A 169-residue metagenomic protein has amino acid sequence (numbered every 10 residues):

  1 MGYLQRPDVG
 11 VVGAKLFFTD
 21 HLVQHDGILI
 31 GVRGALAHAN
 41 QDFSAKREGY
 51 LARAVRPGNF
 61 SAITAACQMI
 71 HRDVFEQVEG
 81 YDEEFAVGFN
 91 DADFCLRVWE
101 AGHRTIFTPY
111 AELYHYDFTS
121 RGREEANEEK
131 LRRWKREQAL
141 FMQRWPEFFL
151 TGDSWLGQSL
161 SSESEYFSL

Functional and structural regions predicted by a protein language model:
M1, A54-E79, E84-Y114: A short, conserved alpha-helix in the catalytic core of glycosyltransferases
M1-L36, R104: Conserved donor NDP-sugar-binding/catalytic core segment of glycosyltransferases
R6, V78, W145: Acidic-histidine catalytic/liganding microenvironments
D8-V11, E83, F149: Secondary-structure boundary/capping signal
F17-D20, L96-L169: Active-site-adjacent helix/loop segment of glycosyltransferases that harbors family-specific signature motifs
V23, L29-D73, Q77: A recurrent flexible, glycine/aromatic-enriched loop bordering the glycosyltransferase active site that acts as
Q24, F89-D91, K135: Intrinsically disordered, low-complexity regulatory regions of eukaryotic regulatory proteins
D26-L29, Y81, D91, W155: Composition- and surface-driven signal marking solvent-exposed, interaction-prone regions in large proteins
